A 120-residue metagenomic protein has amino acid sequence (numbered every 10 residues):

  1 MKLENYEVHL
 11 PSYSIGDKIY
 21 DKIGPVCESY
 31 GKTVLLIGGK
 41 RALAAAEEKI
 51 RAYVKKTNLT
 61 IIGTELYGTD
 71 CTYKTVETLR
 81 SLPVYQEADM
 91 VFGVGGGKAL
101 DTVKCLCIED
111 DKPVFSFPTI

Functional and structural regions predicted by a protein language model:
M1-M90: ATP/NTP phosphate-donor binding region
Y73-I120: Glycine/threonine-rich beta-strand-loop-alpha-helix active-site module that forms ligand/phosphate-binding
